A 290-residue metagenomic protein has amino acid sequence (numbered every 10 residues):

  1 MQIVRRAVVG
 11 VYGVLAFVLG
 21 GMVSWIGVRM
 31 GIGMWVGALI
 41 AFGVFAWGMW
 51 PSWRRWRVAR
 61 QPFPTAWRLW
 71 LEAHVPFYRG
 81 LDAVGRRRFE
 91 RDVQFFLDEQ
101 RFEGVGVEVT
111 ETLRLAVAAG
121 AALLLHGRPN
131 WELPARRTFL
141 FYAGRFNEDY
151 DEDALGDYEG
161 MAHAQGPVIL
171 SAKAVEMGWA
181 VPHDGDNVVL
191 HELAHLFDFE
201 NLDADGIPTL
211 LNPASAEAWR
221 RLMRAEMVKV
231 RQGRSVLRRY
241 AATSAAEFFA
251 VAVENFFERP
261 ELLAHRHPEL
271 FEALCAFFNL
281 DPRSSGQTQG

Functional and structural regions predicted by a protein language model:
M1-Q2: Short, Lys/Arg-rich, polar N-terminal cytosolic tail immediately upstream of the first transmembrane signal-anchor
R5-G13, W50, A119-R128, G144-A180 (+1 more regions): Metalloprotease/metallohydrolase-associated module, dominated by Zn2+-dependent proteases
R5-M22, D82: Alpha-helical bilayer-embedded segments of polytopic membrane proteins, i.e., transmembrane/intramembrane helices
G10-V11, G20-I26, F42-R55: Alpha-helical transmembrane segments
W25-A41: Hydrophobic alpha-helical transmembrane segments
W50-E159, H163, L270-S284: A metal-dependent hydrolase signature that marks the N-terminal structural subdomain at the beginning of catalytic folds
D82, H183-N201, A250: Active-site recognition of the HExxH zinc-binding catalytic motif
L113, V181-D186, A246: Hydrophobic (often cysteine-bearing) scaffold residues that line and stabilize catalytic clefts of nucleotide/cofactor
